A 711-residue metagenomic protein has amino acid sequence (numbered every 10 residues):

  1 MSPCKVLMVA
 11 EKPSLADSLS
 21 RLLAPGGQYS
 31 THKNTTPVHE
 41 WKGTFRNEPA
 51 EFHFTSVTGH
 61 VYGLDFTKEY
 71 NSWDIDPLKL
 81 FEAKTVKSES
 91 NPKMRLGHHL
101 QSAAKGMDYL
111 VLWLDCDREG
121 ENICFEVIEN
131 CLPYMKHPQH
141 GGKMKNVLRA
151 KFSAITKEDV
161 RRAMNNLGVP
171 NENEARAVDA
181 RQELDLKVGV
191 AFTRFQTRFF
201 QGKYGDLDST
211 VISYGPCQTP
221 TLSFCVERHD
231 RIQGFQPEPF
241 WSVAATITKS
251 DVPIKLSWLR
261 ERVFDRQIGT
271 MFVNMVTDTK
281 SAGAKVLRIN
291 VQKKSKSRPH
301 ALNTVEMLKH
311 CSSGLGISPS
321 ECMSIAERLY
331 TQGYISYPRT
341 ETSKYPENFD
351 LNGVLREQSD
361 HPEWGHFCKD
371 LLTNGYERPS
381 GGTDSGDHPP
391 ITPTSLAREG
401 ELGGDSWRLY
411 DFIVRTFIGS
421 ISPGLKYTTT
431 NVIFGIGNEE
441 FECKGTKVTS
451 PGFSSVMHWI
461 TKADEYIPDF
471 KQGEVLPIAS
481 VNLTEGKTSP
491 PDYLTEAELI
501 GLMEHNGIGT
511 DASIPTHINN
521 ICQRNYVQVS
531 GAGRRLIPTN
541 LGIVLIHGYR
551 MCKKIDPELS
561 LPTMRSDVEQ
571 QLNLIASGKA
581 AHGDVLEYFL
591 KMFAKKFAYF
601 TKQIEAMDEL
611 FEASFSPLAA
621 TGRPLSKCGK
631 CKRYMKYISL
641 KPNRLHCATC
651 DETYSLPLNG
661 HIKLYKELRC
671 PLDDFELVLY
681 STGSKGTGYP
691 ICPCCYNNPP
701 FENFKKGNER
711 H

Functional and structural regions predicted by a protein language model:
M1-F192, A479-N482, P490: Intrinsically disordered, low-complexity regulatory segments
P3-L7, P170, T197, G234 (+4 more regions): Basic, low-complexity terminal or inter-domain segments flanking catalytic cores
K33-T67, T219-F264, W364, I418-Y466 (+1 more regions): Structured, non-catalytic alpha/beta "coupling" segments that mediate domain-domain communication and provide generic
T85-L110, F224-C225, H310-C311, D411-I418 (+2 more regions): Phosphate-interacting basic helix/loop segments used at nucleotide- and nucleic-acid interfaces
P92, K105-G106, A154-A245, V291-Q292: C-terminal or mid-to-C-terminal helical accessory/interaction module adjacent to the motor/catalytic core
D115, G314-S318: A conserved hydrophobic secondary-structure block that centers on an alpha-helix together with its immediately flanking
R262-A301, K471-E474: Metal- or metallocofactor-binding catalytic centers and their adjacent structured scaffolds across diverse enzyme
